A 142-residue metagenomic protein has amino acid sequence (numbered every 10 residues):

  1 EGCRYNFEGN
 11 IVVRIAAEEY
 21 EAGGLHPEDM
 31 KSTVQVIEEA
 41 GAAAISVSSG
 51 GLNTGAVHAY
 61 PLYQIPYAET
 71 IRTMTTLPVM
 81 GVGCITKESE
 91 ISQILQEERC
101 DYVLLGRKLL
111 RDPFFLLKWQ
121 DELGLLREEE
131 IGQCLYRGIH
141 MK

Functional and structural regions predicted by a protein language model:
E1-K142: Flavin-dependent oxidoreductase catalytic cores
